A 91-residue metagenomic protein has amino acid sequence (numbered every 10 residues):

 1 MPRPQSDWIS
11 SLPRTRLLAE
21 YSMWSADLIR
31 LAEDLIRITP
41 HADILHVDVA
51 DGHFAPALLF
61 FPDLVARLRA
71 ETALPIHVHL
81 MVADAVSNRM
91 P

Functional and structural regions predicted by a protein language model:
P2-M90: Conserved N-terminal beta1-alpha1 strand-loop-helix module at the mouth
